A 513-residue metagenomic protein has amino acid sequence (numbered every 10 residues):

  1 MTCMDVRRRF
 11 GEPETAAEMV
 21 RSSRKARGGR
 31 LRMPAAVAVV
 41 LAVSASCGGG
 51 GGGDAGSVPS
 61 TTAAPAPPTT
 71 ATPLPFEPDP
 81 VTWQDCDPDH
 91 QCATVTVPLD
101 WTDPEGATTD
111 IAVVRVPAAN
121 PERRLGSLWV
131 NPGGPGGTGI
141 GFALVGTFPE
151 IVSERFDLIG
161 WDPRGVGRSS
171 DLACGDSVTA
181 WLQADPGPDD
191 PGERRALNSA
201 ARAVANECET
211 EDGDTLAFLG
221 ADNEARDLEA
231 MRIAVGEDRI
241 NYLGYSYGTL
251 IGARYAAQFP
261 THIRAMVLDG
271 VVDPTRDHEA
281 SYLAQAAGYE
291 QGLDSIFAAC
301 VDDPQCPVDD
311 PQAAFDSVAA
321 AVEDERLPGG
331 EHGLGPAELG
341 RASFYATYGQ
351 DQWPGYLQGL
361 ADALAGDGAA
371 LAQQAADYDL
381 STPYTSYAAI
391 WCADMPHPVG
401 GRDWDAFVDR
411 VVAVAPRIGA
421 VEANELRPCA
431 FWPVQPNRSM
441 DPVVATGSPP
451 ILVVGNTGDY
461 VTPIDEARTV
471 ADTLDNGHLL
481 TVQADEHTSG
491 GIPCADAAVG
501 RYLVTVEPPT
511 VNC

Functional and structural regions predicted by a protein language model:
R8-E12, E18-A35: Bacterial N-terminal signal peptides that target proteins for export
A42-S46: C-terminal motif of bacterial Sec signal peptides marking the signal peptidase cleavage site
C47-G52: Bacterial signal peptide processing site
G56-T72: Ser/Thr-rich, Proline-interspersed low-complexity disordered segments
P67-E338, A389-C513: Gly/Pro-rich cap/lid or specificity-loop segments adjacent to the active site
A71, L360-W404: Long, low-complexity segments enriched in small/aliphatic residues
E325-R341, Y348-Q352, Y378-T385: Structural motif
